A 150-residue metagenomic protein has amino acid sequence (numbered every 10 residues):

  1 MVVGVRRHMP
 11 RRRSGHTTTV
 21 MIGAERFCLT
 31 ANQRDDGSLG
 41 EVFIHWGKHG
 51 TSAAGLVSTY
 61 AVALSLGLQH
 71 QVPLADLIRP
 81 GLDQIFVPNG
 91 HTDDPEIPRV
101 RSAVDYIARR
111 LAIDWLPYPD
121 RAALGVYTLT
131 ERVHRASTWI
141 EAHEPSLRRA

Functional and structural regions predicted by a protein language model:
M1-L56, Y60-L68, T138-A150: Non-catalytic terminal/interface segments that mediate subunit docking, oligomerization, and allosteric communication
M1-V5, V104-A150: Intrinsic disorder at enzyme termini
D35-D36, D76, D83, D93-D94 (+3 more regions): Acidic-enriched, low-complexity/disordered segments with a strong bias for Aspartate over Glutamate
D36, S58, G90-P98, A123 (+2 more regions): Generic preference for flexible, low-structure residues
F43-R101: Active-site- and interface-proximal helix/loop "cap" or "latch" segments in soluble metabolic and energy-transducing
